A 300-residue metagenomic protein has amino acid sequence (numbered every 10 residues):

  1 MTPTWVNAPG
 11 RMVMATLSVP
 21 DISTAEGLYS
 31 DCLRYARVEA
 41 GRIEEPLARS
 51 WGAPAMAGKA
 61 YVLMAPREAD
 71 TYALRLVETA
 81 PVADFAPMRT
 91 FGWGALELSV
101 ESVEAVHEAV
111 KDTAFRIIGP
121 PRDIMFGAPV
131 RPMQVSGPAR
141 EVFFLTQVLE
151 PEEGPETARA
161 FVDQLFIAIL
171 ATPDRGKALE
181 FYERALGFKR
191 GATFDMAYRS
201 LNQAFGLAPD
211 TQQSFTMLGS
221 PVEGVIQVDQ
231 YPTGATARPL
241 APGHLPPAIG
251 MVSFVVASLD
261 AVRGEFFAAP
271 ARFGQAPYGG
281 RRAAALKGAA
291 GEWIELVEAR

Functional and structural regions predicted by a protein language model:
M1-A8, M14-L17, A40-G41, Y72-V77 (+6 more regions): Vicinal oxygen chelate
M12, G92-A95, L165-F166, P247-I249: Eukaryotic phosphotyrosine signaling hubs
L17-D70, D123-F126, A171-E223: Core segments of cupin and vicinal oxygen chelate
S23-I43, D84-W93, A105-R116, G176-M196 (+5 more regions): Extended intrinsically disordered, low-complexity coil regions enriched in Ser, Thr, Gly, Ala and often Pro
E45-S50, P81-F85, P151-P155, R199-Q203 (+1 more regions): A short, acidic/glycine-rich surface segment
G52-M56, A86-M88, Q134, A158-R159 (+2 more regions): Short glycine-biased active-site loop of nucleotidyltransferases that positions the nucleotide triphosphate and helps
P54-A55, Y61-L63, L74, V82-T90 (+1 more regions): Post-signal peptide N-terminal segment of secreted/secretory-pathway proteins
M217-G219, Y231-G234, P239-L240, L245: Glycine/small-residue-rich hydrophobic helix-like segments
